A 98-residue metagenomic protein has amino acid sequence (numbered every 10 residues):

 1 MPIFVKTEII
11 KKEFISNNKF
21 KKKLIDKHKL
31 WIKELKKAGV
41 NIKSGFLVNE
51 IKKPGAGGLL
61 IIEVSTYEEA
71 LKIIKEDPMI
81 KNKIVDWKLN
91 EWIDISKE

Functional and structural regions predicted by a protein language model:
M1-E98: Conserved, structured core segments of small domains
